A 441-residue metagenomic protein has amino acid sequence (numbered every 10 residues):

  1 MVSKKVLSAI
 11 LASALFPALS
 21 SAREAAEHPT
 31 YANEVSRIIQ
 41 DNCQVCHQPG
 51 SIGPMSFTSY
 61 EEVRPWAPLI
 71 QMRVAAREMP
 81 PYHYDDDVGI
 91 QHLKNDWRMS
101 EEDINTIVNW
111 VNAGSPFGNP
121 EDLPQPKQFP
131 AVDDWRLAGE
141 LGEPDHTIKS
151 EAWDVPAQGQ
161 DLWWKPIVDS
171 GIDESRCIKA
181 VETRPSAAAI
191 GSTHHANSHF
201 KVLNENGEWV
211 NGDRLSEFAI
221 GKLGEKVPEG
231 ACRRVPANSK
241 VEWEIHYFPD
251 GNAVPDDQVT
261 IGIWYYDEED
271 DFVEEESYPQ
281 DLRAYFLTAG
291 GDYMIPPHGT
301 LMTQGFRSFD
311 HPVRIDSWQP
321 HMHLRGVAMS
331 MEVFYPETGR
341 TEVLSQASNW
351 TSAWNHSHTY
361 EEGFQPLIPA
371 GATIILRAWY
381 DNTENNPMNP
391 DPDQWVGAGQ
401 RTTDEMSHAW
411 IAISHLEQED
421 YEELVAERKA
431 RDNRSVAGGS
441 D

Functional and structural regions predicted by a protein language model:
M1, A18-A26, R431-D441: Basic/polar N-terminal segments that are highly enriched at the extreme N-terminus, encompassing both cleavable
M1-A9: Bacterial N-terminal signal peptides that target proteins for export
S8-A18: Bacterial N-terminal signal peptides
F16, Q71, V108, L215-F218 (+1 more regions): N-terminal hydrophobic or amphipathic segments with adjacent small-residue motifs that include Sec signal peptides
S20-V168, S186-A187, H194, N238-E244: Aromatic- and Gly/Pro-enriched helix-to-coil junctions and flexible linker segments
V132-E419, E427-D441: His-enriched metal-coordination microenvironments in redox/metal-binding proteins
